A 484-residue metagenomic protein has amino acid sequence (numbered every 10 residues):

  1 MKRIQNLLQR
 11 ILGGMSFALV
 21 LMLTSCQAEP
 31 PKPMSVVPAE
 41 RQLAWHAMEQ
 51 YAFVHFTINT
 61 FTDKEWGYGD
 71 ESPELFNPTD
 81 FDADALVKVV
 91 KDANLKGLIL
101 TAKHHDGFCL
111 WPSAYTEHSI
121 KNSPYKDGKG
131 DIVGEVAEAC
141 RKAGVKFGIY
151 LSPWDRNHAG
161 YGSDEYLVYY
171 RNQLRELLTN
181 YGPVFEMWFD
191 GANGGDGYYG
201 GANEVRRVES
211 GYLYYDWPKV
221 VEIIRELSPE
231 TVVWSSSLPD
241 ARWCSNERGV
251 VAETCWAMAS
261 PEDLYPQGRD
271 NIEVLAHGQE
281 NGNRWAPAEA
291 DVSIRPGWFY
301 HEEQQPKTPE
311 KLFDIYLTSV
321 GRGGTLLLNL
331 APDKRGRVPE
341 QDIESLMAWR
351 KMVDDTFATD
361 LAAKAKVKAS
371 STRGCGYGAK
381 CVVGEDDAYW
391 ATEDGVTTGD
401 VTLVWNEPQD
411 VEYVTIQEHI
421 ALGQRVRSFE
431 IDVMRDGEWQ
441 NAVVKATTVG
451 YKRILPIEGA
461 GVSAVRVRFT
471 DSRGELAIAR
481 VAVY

Functional and structural regions predicted by a protein language model:
K2-M15: Bacterial N-terminal signal peptides that target proteins for export
L23-S25: C-terminal motif of bacterial Sec signal peptides marking the signal peptidase cleavage site
E29-T397, T402-D410, T415-Q424, V433 (+4 more regions): Mature catalytic domains of secreted/periplasmic carbohydrate-active enzymes
F429-I431: Short beta-strand elements bearing conserved aromatic residues within extracellular beta-rich modules
A460-V462: Extracellular Ig-like/FN3 beta-sandwich strand-entry sites
R480-Y484: Short beta-strand-to-coil "C-cap" segments at the C-terminal boundary of structured domains/repeats, marking
